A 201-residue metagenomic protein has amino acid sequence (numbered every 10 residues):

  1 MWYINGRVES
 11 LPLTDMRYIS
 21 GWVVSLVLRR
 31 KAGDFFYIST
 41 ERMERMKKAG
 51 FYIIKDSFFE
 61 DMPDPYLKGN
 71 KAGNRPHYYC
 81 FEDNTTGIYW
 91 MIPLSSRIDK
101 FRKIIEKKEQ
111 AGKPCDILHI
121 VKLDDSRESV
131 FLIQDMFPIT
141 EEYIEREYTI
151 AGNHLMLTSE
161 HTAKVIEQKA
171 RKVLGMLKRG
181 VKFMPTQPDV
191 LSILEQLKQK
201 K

Functional and structural regions predicted by a protein language model:
S10-P12, F35: Short, low-complexity intrinsically disordered segments enriched in A/P/G/S/L with frequent Arg, especially at protein
V24, R29-R45: Short, Lys/Arg-enriched N-terminal segments with co-localized hydrophobic residues within the first ~10-30 amino acids
I38-E44, I105-K201: C-terminal terminal-subdomain/extension
E44-G73: Short N-terminal edge-element motif at the start of the domain
N70-N74, D83-L123: Compact nucleic-acid interaction/catalytic patches
